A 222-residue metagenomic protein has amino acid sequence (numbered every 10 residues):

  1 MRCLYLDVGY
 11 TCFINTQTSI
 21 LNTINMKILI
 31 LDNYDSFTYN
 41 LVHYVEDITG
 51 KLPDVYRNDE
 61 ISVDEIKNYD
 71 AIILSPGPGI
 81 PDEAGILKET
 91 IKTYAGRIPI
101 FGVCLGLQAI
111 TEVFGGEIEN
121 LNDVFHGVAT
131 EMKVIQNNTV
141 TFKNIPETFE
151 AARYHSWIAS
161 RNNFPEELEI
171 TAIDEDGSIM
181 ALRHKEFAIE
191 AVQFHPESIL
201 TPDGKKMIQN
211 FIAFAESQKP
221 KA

Functional and structural regions predicted by a protein language model:
L4-L6: Short hydrophobic targeting helices and cationic amphipathic motifs that mediate membrane/organellar targeting
G9-I14, S19-G96, L105, P202-A222: N-terminal beta1-alpha1 cap of cysteine-dependent amidohydrolase-like domains
L52-V55, I118, I170: Generic structural signal for residues in well-ordered beta-strands
Y69-T139, N144, E150, I208-N210: Cysteine-nucleophile active-site neighborhood
C104, H155, H195: Histidine-centered divalent metal-coordination motifs
N138-E186: Catalytic beta-strand/loop cores that center a nucleophilic Ser/Cys/Thr and support acyl-enzyme chemistry
E169-I173, G177-A222: C-terminal and late-domain segments of enzyme folds
